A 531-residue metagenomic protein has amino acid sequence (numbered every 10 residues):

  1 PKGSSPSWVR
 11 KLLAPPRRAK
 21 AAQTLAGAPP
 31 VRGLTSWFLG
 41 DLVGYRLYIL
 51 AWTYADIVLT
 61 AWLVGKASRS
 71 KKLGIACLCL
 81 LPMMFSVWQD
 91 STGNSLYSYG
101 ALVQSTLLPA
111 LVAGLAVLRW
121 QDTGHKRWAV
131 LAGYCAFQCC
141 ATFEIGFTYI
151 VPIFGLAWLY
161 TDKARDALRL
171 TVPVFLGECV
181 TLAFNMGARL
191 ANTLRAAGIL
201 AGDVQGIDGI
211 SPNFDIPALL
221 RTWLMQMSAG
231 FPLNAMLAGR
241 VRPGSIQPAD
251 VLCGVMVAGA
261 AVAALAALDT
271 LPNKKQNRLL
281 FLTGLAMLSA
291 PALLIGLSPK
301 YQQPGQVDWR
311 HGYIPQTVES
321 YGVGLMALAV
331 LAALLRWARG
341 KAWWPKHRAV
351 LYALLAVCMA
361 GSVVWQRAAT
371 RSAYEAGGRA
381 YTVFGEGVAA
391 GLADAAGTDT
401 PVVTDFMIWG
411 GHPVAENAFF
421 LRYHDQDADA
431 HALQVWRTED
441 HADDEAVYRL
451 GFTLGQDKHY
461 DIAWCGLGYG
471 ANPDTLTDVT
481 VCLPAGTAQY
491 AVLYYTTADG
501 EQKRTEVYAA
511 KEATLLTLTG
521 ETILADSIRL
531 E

Functional and structural regions predicted by a protein language model:
P1-W62, K66-A76, A167, T171-F175 (+4 more regions): Intrinsically disordered, polar/acidic, low-complexity terminal segments
L25, G74-R119, A141-F143, L288-V330: Membrane-interface micro-motifs in multi-pass membrane enzymes
D56-A67, L108-Q121, V151-W158, V257-L265 (+1 more regions): Transmembrane alpha-helical segments
L59-C77, S95-G100, L118-H125, T270-K274 (+1 more regions): Transmembrane alpha-helical segments of multipass membrane enzymes and assembly factors that act on membrane-embedded
L80, P272-P304, Y352-M359: Transmembrane alpha-helix segments characteristic of polytopic inner-membrane glycan-assembly/cell-envelope
V117-V130, W158-L170, A267-K274, A327-A353: Membrane-interface junctions at the ends of membrane-embedded or membrane-associated helices
R127-E144: Membrane-interface alpha helices of multi-pass inner-membrane proteins
T148-L182: Perimembrane helix-loop-helix junctions
